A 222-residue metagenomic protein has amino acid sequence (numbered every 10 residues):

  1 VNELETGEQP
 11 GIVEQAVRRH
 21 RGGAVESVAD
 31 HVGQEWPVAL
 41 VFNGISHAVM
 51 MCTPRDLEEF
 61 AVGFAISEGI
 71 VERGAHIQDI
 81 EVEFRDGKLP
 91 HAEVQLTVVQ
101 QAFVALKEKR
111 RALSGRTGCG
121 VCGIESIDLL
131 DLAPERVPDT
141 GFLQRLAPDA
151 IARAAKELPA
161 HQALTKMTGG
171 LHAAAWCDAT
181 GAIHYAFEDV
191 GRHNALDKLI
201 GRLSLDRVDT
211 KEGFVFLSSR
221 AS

Functional and structural regions predicted by a protein language model:
N2-A174, D178-A186: Intrinsically disordered, low-complexity regions enriched in acidic/Ser/Thr/Pro/Gln residues
L164-S219: Glycine- and Gly-Pro-enriched alpha-helical subdomains that act as flexible, kink-prone "lid/hinge" or packing modules
S222: Acidic, divalent-metal-coordinating active-site segment for phosphoryl/phosphodiester hydrolysis, typified by short
